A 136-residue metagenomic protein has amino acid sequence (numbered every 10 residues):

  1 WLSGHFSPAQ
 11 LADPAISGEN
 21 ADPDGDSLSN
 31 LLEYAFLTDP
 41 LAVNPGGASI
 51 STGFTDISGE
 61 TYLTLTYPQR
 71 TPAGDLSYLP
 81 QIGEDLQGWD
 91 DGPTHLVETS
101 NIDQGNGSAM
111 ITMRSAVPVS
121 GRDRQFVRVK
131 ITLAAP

Functional and structural regions predicted by a protein language model:
W1-P136: Short, composition-biased motifs enriched in small/polar/acidic residues
